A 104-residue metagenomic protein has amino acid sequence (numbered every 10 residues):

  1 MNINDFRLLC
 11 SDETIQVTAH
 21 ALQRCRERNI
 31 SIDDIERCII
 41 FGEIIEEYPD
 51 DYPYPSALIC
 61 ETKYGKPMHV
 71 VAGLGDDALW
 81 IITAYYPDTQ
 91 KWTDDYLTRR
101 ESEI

Functional and structural regions predicted by a protein language model:
M1-I104: Ribonuclease/tRNase effector modules and their secretory precursors
